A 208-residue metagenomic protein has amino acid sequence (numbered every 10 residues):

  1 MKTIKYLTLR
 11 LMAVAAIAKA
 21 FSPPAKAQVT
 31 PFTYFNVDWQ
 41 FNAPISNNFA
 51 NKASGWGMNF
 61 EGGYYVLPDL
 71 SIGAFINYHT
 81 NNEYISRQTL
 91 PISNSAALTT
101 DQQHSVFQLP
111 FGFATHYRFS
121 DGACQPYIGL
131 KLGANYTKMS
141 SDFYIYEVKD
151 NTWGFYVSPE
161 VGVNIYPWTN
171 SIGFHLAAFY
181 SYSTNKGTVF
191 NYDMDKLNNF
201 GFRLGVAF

Functional and structural regions predicted by a protein language model:
M1-P31: Cleavable N-terminal export/targeting peptides
P23-V66, S71-I72, A207: Short glycine/proline- and aromatic-enriched beta-strand/turn motifs that initiate or cap beta-hairpins
Q28, F35-V37, A97-T100, T137 (+1 more regions): Outer-membrane pore/translocation modules
P31-T33, K52-M58, S105-F111, C124 (+2 more regions): Residues that define the transmembrane beta-barrel architecture of outer-membrane proteins
Y34-N36, S71-G73, Y127-G129, G173-A177 (+1 more regions): Residue-level detector of the transmembrane beta-barrel scaffold of outer-membrane proteins
F41, E61-F143, G154, I165-N170 (+1 more regions): Gram-negative (and chloroplast) outer-membrane scaffold detector with strong preference for beta-barrel transmembrane
N47-S54, Y84-P91, K138-E147, K186-D193: Outer-membrane beta-barrel translocator domains and adjoining extracellular loop/strand segments of Gram-negative
T80-R87, T99, V157, G162-F208: Predominantly the C-terminal beta-signal and adjacent terminal strand-loop region of outer-membrane beta-barrel
